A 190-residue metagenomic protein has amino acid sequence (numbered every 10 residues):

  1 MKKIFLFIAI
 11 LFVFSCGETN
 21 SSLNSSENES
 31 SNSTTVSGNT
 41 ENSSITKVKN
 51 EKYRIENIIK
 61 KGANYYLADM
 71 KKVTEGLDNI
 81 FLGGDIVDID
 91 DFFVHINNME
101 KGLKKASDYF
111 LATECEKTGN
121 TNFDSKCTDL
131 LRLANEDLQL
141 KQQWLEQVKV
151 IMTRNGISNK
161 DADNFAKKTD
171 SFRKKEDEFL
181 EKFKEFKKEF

Functional and structural regions predicted by a protein language model:
M1-I4: Positively charged n-region of N-terminal signal peptides that target proteins for export
L6-I8: Sec-dependent N-terminal signal peptides
F14-S15: C-terminal motif of bacterial Sec signal peptides marking the signal peptidase cleavage site
E18: Short, conserved catalytic or interaction motifs in soluble domains
G38-N98, E136-F190: C-terminal amphipathic alpha-helix
E100-N135, I151, F186-F190: Short, solvent-exposed, charged loop/turn and helix-capping segments that join or cap alpha-helices on peripheral
